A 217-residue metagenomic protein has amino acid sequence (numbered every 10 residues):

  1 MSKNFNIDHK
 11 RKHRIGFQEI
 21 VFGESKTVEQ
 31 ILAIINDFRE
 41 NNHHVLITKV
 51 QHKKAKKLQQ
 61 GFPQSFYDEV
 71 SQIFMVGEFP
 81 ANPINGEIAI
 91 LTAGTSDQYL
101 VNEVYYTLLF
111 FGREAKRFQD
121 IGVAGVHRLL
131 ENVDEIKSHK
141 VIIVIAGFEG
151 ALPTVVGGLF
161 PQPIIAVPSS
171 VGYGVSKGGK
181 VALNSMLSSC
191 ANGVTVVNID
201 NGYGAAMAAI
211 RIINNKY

Functional and structural regions predicted by a protein language model:
M1-S65: Long amphipathic alpha-helical segments
V21, L46, E87-A93, I142-V144 (+1 more regions): Short glycine-rich or small-residue beta-strand-to-loop segments that form or flank ligand, phosphate, metal/Fe-S
I31, D97-N102, V126, A146-V156 (+2 more regions): Short glycine/serine/threonine-rich phosphate/pyrophosphate-binding segments that cradle anionic phosphate groups
I73, E114-E135, K180-V181, V197-N198: Glycine-rich oxoanion-binding loops at beta->alpha junctions
I84-G125: Glycine-rich phosphate/diphosphate-binding loop of Rossmann-like nucleotide-binding domains
T92, V133-K137, V141, S169-Y217: C-terminal binding/interaction regions
E131-P168: Glycine-rich phosphate-binding loop
